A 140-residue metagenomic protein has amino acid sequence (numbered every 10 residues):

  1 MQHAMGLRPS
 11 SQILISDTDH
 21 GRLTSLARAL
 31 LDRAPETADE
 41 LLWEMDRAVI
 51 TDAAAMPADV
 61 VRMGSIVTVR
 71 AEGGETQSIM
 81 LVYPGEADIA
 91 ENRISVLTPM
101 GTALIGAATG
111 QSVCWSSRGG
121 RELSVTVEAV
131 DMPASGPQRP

Functional and structural regions predicted by a protein language model:
M1-A58: N-terminal intrinsically disordered, low-complexity, charge/repeat-rich segments that act as generic
R28, E72, M132: Residue-level marker of positions within ordered structural domains that often coincide with functionally constrained
A48-V49, A108, A134: Conserved NTP-handling cores and scaffolds of large molecular machines
V60, G64-T68, G73-V125, A129: Non-DNA-binding regulatory cores of transcription-related proteins, predominantly C-terminal effector-binding
A90-E91, S135-P140: Short, solvent-exposed secondary-structure boundary/capping segments
A129-S135: Conserved "boundary/linchpin" sites in short secondary-structure elements
